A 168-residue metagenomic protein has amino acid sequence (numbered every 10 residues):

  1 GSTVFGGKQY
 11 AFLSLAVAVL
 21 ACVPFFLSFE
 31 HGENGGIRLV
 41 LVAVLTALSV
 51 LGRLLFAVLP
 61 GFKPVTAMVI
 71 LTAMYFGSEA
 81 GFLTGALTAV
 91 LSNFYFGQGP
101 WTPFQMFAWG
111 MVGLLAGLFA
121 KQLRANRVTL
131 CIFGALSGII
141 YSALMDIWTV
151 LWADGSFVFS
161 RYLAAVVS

Functional and structural regions predicted by a protein language model:
G1-A16, T102-P103, L118, Q122-S168: Membrane-embedded alpha-helical hairpins and interfacial helices in multi-pass inner-membrane proteins
G1-I70: Hydrophobic transmembrane alpha-helices
G1-T3, T46-L54, A89-Y95, A135-L144: Aromatic-anchored segments of alpha-helical transmembrane domains
A16-P24, G110-L118, S168: Hydrophobic cores of alpha-helical transmembrane segments in multi-pass inner/ER membrane proteins, independent
P24-L27, V65-G81, L114-F119: Generic transmembrane alpha-helix motif of multi-pass integral membrane proteins
E30-G36, M74-T84, L123-R127: Membrane-helix interface "capping/anchor" motifs
L39-V44, A67-M68, F82-A86, P103-F107 (+1 more regions): Hydrophobic alpha-helical transmembrane segments
V50-V65, A86-A120: Interfacial aromatic-anchored transmembrane helix boundaries in multi-pass membrane proteins
